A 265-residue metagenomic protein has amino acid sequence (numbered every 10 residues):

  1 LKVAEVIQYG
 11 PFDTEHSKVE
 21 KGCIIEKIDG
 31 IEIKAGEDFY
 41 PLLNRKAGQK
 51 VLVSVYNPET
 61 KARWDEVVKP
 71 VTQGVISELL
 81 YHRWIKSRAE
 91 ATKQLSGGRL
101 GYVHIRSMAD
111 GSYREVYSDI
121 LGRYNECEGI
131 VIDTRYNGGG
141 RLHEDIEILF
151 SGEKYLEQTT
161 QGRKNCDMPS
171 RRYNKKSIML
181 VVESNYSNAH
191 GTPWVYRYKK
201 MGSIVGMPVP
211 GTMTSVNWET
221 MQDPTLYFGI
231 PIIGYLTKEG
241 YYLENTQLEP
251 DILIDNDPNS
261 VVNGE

Functional and structural regions predicted by a protein language model:
K2-P11, E26, I31-D223, S260-V262: Cleft-lining beta-strand/loop regions that shape enzyme active-site pockets
E20-I24: Structural motif
S87-E90, E157, N185-S187, Q222-I254: Metal-dependent DNA phosphodiester-chemistry modules and their immediately adjacent helices/loops in DNA-processing
S170, T237, D257: Residue-level signal for threonine
E249-E265: Extracytoplasmic/peripheral linker and loop segments enriched in polar/acidic and small residues with frequent Thr/Pro
